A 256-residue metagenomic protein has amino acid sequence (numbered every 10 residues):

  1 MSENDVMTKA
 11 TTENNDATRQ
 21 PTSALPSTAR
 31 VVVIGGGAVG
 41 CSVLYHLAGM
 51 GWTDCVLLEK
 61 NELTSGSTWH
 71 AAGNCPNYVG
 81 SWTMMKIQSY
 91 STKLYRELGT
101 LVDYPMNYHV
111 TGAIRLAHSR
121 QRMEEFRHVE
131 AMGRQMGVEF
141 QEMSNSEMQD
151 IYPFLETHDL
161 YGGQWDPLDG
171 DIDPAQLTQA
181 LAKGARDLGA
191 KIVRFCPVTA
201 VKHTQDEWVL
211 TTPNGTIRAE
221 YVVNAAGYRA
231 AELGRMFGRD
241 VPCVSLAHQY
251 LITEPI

Functional and structural regions predicted by a protein language model:
M1-V31, H46-W52: Extreme N-terminal leader/targeting segments of oxidoreductases
V33-I34, L57, V223: Hydrophobic Val/Ile/Leu positions in short beta-strands of Rossmann-like dinucleotide-binding domains
G36-G37, K60: Glycine-rich Rossmann-fold phosphate-binding loop(s) that bind the pyrophosphate of adenine dinucleotide cofactors
G40-C41: N-terminal Rossmann-fold NAD(P) dinucleotide-binding loop
A48-W69: Glycine-rich FAD pyrophosphate-binding loop
G73-I151: Dinucleotide-binding Rossmann-like beta1-alpha1 core, especially the glycine-rich loop that anchors the ADP
Q164-Y221, R229-E232: Helical element adjacent to the flavin cofactor pocket in flavoenzyme catalytic cores
T216-I256: Central helical "cap/lid" subdomain
